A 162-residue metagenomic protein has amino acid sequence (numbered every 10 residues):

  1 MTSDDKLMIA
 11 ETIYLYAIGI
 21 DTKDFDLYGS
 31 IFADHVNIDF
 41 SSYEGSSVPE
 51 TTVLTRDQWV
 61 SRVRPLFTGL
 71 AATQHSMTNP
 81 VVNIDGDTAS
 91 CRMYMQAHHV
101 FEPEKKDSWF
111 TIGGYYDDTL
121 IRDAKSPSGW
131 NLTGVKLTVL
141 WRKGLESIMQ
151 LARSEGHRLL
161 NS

Functional and structural regions predicted by a protein language model:
M1-D34: Short, low-complexity N-terminal intrinsically disordered segments enriched in polar/charged residues
M1-S3, G45, V100-E102: Short, charged low-complexity linear motifs
S3, E50-V53, D107: Charge-dense, low-complexity intrinsically disordered segments
A10, Y14, D57-S61, G114: Generic alpha-helical structural signal
F25-Q96: A solvent-exposed, acidic/Ser-Thr-rich amphipathic alpha-helical stretch
T68-S162: A beta-strand edge to alpha-helix "cap/lid" segment located at domain peripheries
